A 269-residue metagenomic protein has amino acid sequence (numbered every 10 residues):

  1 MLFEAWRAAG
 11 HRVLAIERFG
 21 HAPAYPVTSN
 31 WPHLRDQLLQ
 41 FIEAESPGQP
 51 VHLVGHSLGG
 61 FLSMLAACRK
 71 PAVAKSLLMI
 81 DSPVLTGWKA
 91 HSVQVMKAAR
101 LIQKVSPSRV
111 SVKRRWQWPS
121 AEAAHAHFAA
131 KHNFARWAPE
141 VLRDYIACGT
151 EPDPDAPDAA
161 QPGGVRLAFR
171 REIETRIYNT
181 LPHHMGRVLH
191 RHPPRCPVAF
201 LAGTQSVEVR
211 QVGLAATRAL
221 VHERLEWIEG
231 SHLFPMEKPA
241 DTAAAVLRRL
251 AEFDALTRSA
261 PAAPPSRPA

Functional and structural regions predicted by a protein language model:
M1-H11, A15: Short, surface-exposed "cap/lid" segments of acyl-processing enzymes
W6, A66-K70: Aromatic pocket-lining residues of Rossmann-like dinucleotide-binding sites
L14-V54, C68, V84, V93-M96 (+1 more regions): Active-site loop/oxyanion-hole signature of alpha/beta-hydrolase fold enzymes
G55-G59, S63: Gly/Ala-rich beta-loop-alpha elbow adjacent to hydrolase catalytic centers
C68, K75-Q117, R210: Flexible "cap/lid" loop of the alpha/beta hydrolase fold
R115-T204: Alpha/beta-hydrolase
L189-G230: Conserved loop-alpha-helix segment in the C-terminal half of the alpha/beta-hydrolase fold that carries the catalytic
G230-A243: Catalytic histidine-centered segment of alpha/beta-hydrolase-like enzymes
